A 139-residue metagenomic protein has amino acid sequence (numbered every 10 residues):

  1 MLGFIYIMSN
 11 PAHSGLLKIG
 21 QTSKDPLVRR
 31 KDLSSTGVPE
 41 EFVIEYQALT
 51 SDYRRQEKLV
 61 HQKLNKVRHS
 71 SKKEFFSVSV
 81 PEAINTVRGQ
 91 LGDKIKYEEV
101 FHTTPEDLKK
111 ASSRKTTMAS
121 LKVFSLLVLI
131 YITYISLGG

Functional and structural regions predicted by a protein language model:
M1-G139: Non-catalytic accessory segments flanking enzymatic or RNA/DNA-binding domains
